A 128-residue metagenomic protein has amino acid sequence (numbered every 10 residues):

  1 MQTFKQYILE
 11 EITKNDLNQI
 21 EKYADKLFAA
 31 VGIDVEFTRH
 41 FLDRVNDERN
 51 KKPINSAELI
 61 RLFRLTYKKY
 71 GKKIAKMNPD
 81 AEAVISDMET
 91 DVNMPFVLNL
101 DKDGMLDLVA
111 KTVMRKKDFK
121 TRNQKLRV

Functional and structural regions predicted by a protein language model:
Q2-V128: Ribonuclease/tRNase effector modules and their secretory precursors
